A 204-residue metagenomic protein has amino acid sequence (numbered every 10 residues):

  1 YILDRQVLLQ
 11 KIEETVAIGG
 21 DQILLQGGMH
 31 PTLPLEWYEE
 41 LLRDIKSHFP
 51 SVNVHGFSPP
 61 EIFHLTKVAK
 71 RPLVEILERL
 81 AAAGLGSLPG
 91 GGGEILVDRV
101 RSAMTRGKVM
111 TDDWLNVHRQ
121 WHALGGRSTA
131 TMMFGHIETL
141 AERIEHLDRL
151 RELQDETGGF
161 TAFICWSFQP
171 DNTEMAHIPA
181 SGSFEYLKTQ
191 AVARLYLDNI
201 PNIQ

Functional and structural regions predicted by a protein language model:
Y1, P34-L35, T66, R143: Alpha-helix N-cap/helix-start motif
Y1-V7: Canonical Radical SAM [4Fe-4S] cluster-binding loop centered on the CxxxCxxC motif and its immediate flanking residues
L9, D21-I23, L35-M133: Radical SAM/AdoMet-radical enzyme domain recognition
L9-A17: An active-site-proximal structural segment forming one wall of the substrate-binding cleft that immediately precedes
V16-I18, L24, M29-L33: Radical SAM [4Fe-4S] cluster-binding motif and immediate context
G27, F49, N53, A81-G93 (+2 more regions): Conserved C-terminal portion of the radical SAM core fold that forms the substrate/S-adenosylmethionine-binding
T32, F63-H64, N172-T173: Short, solvent-exposed loop/turn segments at secondary-structure junctions
P179-A180: Local sequence-structure signature of Cys/Sec-based thiol-disulfide redox active-site neighborhoods
